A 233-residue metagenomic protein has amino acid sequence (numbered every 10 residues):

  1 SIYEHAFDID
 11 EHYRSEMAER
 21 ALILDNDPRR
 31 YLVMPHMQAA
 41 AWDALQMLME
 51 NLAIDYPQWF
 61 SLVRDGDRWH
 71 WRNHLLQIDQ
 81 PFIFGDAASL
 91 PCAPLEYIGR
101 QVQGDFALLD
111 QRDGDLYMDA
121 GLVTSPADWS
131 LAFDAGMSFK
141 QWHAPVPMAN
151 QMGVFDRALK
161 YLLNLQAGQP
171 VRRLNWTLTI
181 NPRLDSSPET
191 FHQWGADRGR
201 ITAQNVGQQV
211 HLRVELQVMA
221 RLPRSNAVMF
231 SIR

Functional and structural regions predicted by a protein language model:
S1-R233: Extended, well-ordered protein cores
